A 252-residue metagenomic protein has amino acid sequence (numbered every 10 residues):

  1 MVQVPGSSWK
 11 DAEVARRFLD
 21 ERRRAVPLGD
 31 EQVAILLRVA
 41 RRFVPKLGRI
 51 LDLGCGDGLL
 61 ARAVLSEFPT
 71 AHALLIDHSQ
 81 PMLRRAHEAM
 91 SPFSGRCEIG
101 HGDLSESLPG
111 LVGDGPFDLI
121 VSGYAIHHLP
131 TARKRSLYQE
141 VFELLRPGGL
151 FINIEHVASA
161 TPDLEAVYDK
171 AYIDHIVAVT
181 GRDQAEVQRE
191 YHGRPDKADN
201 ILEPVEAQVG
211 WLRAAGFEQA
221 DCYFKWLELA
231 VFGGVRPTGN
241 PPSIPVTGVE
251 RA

Functional and structural regions predicted by a protein language model:
M1-P45, L59: Conserved class I S-adenosyl-L-methionine
L51, L59-S107: Class I SAM-dependent methyltransferase SAM/SAH-binding core
G56: Conserved glycine-rich SAM-binding loop
G110-I120: A short acidic, Gly/Pro-enriched loop at the edge of an enzyme's catalytic core that lines a small-molecule cofactor
D118-A132: A short SAM/SAH-binding and catalytic strip from SAM-dependent methyltransferases
R135-P147: A short glycine-rich, Lys/Arg-flanked "PGG" loop and its adjoining helix->strand segment in the class I
I154-R213: C-terminal alpha-helical "lid/dimerization" subdomain adjacent to the S-adenosyl-L-methionine
E218-A252: Core SAM-dependent methyltransferase catalytic element
